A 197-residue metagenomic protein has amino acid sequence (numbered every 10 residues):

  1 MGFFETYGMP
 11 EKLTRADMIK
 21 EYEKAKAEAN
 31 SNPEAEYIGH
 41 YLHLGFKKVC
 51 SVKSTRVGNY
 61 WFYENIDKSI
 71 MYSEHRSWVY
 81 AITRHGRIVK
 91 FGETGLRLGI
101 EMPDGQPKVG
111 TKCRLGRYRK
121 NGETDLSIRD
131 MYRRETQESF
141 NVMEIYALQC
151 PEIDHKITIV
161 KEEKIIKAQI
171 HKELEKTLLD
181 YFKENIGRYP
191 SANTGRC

Functional and structural regions predicted by a protein language model:
M1-V89, E93-C197: Boundary/linker segments flanking structured domains
